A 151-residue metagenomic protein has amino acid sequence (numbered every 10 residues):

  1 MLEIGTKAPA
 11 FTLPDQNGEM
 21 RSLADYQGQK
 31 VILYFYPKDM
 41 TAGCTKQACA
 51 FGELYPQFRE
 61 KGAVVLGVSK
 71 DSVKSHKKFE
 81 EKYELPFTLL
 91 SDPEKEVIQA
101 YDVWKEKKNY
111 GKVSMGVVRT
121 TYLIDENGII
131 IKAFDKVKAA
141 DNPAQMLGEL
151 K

Functional and structural regions predicted by a protein language model:
M1-K151: Chalcogenol-based redox active-site neighborhoods
